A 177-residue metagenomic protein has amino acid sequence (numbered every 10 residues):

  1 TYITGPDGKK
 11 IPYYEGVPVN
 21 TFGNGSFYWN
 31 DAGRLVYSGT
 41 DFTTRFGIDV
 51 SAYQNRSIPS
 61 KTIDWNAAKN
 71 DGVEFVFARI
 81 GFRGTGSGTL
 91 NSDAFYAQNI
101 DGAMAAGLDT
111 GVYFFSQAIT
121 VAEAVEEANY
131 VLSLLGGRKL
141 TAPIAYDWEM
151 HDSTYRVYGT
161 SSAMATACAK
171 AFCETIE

Functional and structural regions predicted by a protein language model:
T1-D49: N-terminal module-boundary/linker segments of secreted carbohydrate-active enzymes
G33-C173, E177: Substrate-binding cleft of extracellular glycoside hydrolase catalytic domains
